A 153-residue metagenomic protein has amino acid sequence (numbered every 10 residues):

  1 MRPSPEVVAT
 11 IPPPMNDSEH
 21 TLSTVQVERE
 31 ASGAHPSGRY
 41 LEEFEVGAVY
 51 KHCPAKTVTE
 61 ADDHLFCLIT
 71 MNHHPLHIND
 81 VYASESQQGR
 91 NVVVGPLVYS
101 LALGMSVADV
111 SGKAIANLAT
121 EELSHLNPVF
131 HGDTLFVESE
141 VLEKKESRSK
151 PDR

Functional and structural regions predicted by a protein language model:
M1, E121-R153: Hydrophobic beta-sheet segments that form the core/acyl-binding groove of ACP/CoA-dependent acyl-chain-processing
M1-N16: N-terminal amphipathic/basic-hydrophobic helices that include classical n-h-c signal peptides and signal-anchor
V8-T10, E19-T21, L135: Intrinsically disordered, low-complexity regions of eukaryotic proteins
I11-M15, T57-V58, P128, S147: A subset of signal/propeptide-processing and intrinsically disordered low-complexity segments in secreted/extracellular
P14-T120: Hot-dog-fold acyl-thioester-processing enzymes
